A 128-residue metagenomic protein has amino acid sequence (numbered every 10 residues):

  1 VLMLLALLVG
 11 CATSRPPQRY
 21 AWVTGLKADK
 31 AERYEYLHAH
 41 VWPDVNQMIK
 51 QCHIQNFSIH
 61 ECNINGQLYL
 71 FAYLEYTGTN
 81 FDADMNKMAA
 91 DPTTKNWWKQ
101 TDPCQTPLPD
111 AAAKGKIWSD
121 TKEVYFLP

Functional and structural regions predicted by a protein language model:
V1-L8: Sec-dependent N-terminal signal peptides
P17-R19, L37, F71: Short catalytic/metal-binding and nucleic-acid-binding patches
R19-G25: Active-site-flanking beta-strand signature of metal-NTP-handling nucleotidyl enzymes and homologous cyclase-like
K30-Q55: Short amphipathic alpha-helical segments
M48-Q55, E75-S119: An amphipathic, aromatic/His-enriched active-site/gating alpha helix that lines ligand/cofactor pockets
H60-I64: Short beta-strand micro-motifs enriched in acidic
Q67-L74: A generic structural motif
